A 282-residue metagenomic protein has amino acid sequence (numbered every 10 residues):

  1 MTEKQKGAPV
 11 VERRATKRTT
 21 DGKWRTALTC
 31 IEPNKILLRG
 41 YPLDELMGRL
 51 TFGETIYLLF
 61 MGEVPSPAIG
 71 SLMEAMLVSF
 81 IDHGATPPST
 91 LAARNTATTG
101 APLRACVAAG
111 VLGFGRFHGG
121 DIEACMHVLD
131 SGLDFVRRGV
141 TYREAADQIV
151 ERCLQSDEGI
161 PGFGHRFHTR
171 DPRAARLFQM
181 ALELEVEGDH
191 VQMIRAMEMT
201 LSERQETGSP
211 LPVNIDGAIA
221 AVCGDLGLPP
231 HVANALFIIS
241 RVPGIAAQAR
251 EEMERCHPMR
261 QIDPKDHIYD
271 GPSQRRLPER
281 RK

Functional and structural regions predicted by a protein language model:
T2-K282: Non-transmembrane, aqueous-exposed alpha-helical and coiled segments at domain scale
